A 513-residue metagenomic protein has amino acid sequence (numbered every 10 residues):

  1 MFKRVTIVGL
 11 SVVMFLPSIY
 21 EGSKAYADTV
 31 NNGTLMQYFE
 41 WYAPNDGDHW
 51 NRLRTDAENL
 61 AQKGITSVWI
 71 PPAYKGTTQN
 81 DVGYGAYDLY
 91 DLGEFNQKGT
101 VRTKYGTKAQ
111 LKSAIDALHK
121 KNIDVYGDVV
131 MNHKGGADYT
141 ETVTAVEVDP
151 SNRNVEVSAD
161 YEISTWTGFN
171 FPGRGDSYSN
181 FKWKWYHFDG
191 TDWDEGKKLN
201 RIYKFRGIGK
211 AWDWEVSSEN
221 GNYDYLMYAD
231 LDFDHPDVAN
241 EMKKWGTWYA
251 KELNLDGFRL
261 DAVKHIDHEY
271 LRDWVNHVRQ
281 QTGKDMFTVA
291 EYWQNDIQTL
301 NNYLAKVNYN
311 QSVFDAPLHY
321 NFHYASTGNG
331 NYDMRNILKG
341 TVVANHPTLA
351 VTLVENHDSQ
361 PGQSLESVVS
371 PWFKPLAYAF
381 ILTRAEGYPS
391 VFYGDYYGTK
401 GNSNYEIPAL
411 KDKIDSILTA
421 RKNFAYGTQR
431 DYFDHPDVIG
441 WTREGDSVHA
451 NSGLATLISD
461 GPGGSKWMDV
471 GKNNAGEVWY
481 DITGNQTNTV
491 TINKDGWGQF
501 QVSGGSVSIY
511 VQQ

Functional and structural regions predicted by a protein language model:
M1-G9: Bacterial N-terminal signal peptides that target proteins for export
F15-T29: Sec-dependent signal peptide cleavage junction
A27-H49, L226-A229: Boundary/entry segment of secreted carbohydrate-active catalytic domains
D28-M36, R52-I65, P72-Y74, T78-G93 (+7 more regions): Active-site-proximal helices and loops of the catalytic beta/alpha 8
V148-N222: Core domains of carbohydrate- and sulfate-ester-processing enzymes
G209-W248, E252, V263: Active-site-adjacent "subsite" loops/lids of carbohydrate-active enzymes
